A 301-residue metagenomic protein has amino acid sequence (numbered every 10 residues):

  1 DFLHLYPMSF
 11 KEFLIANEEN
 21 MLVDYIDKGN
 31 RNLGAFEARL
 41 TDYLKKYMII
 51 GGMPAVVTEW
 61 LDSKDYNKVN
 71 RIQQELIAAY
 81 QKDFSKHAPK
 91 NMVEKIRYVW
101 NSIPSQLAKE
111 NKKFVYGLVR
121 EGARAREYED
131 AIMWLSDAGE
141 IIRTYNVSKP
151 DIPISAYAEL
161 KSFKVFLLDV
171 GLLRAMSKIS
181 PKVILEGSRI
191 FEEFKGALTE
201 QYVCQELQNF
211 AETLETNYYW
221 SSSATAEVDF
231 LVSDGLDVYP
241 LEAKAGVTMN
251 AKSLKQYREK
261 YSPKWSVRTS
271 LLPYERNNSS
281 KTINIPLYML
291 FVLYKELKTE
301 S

Functional and structural regions predicted by a protein language model:
D1-A108: Interdomain motor-coupling "hinge/lid" segment immediately C-terminal to the ATP-binding subdomain of NTP-driven enzymes
F2-H4, S266-R268, T282-N284: Conserved beta-strand scaffold positions in the cores of enzyme catalytic domains, especially in NTP/NDP-utilizing
T58-V232: Accessory nucleic acid-recognition modules appended to NTPase machines
E212, Q256-K264: Arginine/glycine-rich "motif VI" loop of SF2 helicases in the C-terminal RecA-like domain
V232-P240: Active-site beta-strand-loop-beta-strand hairpin of nuclease catalytic cores that positions key catalytic residues
E242-A245: Terminal-proximal interaction/regulatory segments of ATP-powered molecular machines
V247-K255: Active-site-adjacent loop/helix micro-motif of nuclease/hydrolase catalytic cores
P273-S301: Domain-level recognition of nuclease-like catalytic cores that cleave nucleotide substrates
